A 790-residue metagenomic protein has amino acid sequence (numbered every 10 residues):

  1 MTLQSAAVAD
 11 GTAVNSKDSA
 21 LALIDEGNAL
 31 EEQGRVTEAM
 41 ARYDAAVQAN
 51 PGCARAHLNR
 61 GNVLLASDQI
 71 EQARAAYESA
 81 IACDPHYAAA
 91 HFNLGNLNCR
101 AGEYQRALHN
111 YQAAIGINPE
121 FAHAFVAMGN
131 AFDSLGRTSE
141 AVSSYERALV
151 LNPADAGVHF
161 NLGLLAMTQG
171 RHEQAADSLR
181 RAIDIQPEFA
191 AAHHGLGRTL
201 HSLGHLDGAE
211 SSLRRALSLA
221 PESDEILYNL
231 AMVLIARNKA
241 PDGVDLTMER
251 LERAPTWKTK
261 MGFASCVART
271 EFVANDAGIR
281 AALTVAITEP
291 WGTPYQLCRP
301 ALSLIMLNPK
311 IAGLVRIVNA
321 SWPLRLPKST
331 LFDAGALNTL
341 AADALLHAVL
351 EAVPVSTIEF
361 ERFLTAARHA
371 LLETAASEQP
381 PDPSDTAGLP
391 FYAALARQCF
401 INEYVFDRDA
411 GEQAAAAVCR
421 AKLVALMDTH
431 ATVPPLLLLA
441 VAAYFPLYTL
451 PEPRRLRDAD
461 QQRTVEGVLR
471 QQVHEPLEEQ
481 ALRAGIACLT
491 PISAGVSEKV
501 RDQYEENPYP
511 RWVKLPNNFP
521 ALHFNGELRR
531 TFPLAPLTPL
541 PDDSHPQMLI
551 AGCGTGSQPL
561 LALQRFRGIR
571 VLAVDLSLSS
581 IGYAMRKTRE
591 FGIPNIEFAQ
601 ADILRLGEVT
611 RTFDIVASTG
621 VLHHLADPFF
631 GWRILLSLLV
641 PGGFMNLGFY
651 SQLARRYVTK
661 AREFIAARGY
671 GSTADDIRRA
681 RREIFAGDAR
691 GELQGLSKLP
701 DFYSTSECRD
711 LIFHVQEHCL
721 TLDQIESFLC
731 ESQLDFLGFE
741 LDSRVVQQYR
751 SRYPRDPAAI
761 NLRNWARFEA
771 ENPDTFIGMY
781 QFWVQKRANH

Functional and structural regions predicted by a protein language model:
S19, C53, Y87, F121 (+5 more regions): Residue-level recognition of tetratricopeptide repeat
L21-E32, R55-A66, A89-R100, H123-S134 (+3 more regions): Conserved alpha-helical positions within TPR/SEL1-like repeat arrays
E32-A45, R55, L65-S79, A89 (+7 more regions): Structural signature of tandem alpha-helical TPR/SEL1-like repeats, specifically the intra-repeat loop/turn
N229-K499, W512, D543, F739-R744 (+2 more regions): N-terminal accessory segments
G607-I615: A short acidic, Gly/Pro-enriched loop at the edge of an enzyme's catalytic core that lines a small-molecule cofactor
F629-P641: A short glycine-rich, Lys/Arg-flanked "PGG" loop and its adjoining helix->strand segment in the class I
V658-R752: Substrate-binding/catalytic lobe of Class I Rossmann-like enzymes that use SAM or dcSAM, i.e., the mid-to-C-terminal
